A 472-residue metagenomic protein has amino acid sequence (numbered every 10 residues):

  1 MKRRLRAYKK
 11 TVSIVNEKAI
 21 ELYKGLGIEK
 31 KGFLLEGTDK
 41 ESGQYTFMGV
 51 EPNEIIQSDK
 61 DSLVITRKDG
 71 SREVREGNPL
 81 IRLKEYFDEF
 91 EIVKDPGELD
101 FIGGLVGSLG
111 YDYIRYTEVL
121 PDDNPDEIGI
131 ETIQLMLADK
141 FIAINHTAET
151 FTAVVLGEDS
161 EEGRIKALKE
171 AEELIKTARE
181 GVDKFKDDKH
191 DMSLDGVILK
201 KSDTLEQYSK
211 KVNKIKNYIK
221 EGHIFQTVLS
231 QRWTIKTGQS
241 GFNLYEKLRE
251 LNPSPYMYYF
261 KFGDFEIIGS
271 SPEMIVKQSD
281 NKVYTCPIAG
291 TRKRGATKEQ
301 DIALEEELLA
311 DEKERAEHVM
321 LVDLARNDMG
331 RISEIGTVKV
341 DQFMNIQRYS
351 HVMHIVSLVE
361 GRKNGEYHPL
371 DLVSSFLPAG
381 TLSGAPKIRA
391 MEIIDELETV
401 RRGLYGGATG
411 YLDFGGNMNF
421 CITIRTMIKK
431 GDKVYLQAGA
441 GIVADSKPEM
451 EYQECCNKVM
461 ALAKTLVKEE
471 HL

Functional and structural regions predicted by a protein language model:
M1-L472: Extended alpha-helical targeting/anchoring segments, especially N-terminal organellar/secretory targeting helices
